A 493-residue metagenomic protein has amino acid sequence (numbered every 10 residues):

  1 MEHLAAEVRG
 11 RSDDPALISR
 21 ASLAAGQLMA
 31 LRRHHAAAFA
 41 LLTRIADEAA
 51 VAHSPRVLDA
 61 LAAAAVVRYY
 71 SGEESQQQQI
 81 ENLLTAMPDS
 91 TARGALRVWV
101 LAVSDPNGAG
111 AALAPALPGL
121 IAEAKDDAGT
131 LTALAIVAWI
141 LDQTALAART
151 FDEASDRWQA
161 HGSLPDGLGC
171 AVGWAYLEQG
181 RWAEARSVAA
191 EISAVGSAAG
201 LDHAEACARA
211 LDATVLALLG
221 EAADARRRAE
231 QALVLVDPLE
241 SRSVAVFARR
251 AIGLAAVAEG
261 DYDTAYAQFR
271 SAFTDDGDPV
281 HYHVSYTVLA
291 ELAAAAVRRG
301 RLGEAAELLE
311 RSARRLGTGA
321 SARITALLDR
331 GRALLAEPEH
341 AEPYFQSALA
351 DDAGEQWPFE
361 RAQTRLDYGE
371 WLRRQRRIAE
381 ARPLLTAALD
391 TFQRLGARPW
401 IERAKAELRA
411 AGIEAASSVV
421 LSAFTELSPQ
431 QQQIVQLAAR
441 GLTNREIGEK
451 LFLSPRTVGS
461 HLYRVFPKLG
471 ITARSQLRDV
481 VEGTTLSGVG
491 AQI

Functional and structural regions predicted by a protein language model:
M1-V215: Internal alpha-solenoid helical repeat scaffolds
R11-P15, A50-H53, P88-D89, G119-K125 (+8 more regions): Short coil/turn linkers that connect adjacent helices within long alpha-helical scaffolds, especially alpha-solenoid
A25, A64, R97-W99, D127 (+14 more regions): Structural register within alpha-helical repeat arrays
R32, S71, S104-P106, L141 (+9 more regions): Structural motif corresponding to the intra-repeat A-B loop/turn of tetratricopeptide repeats
L334, P338-H340, I378-P429, T485-I493: Linker/hinge segments immediately adjacent to helix-turn-helix/homeobox DNA-binding domains
R409, A416-Y463, P467-I493: Helix-turn-helix DNA-binding segment
